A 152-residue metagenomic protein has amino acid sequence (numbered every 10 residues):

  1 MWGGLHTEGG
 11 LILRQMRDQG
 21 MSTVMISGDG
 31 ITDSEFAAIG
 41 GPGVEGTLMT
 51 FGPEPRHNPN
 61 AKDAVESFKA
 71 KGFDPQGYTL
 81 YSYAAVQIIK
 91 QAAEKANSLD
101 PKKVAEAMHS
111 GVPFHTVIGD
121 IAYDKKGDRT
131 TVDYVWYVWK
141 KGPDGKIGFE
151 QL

Functional and structural regions predicted by a protein language model:
M1-L152: Extracytosolic ligand-binding ectodomains
